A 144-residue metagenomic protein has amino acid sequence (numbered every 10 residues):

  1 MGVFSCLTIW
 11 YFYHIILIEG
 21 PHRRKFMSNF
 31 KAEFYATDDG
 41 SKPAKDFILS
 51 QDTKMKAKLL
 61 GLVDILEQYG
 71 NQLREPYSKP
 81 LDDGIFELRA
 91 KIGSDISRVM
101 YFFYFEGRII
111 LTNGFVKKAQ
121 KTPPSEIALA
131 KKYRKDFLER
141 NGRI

Functional and structural regions predicted by a protein language model:
M1-I96, F105-I109, K118-I144: Basic, Lys/Arg-enriched alpha-helical interface segments
T112: Conserved catalytic cores of phosphodiester-cleaving nucleases, focusing on short active-site segments
F115: Residue-level signal for short, function-critical loop segments
